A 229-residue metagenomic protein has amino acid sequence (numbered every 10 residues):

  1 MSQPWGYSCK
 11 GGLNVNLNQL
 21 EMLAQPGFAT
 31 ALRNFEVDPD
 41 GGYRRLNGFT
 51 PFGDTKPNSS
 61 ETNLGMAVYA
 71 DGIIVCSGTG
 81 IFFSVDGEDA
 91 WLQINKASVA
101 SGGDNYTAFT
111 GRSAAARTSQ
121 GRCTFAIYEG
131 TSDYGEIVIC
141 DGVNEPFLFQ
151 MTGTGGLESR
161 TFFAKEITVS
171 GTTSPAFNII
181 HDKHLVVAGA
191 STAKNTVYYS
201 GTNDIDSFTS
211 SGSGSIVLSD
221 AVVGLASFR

Functional and structural regions predicted by a protein language model:
M1-N95, V169-R229: N-terminal beta-propeller domains
R33, R44-R45, R112, R117 (+5 more regions): Arginine residue identity/basic-tract feature
N34, F147-T152: Acidic/polar residues at beta-strand termini and the immediately following turn/coil
G80, E145-F147: A short loop-to-beta-strand structural motif that recurs across blades of beta-propeller domains
E88-N144, G153-T161: Acidic, glycine/polar-enriched metal-coordinating patches/loops that mediate binding to polyanionic ligands
M151-I180: Asp-box/WD-like beta-propeller blade repeats and closely related beta-sheet repeat scaffolds
